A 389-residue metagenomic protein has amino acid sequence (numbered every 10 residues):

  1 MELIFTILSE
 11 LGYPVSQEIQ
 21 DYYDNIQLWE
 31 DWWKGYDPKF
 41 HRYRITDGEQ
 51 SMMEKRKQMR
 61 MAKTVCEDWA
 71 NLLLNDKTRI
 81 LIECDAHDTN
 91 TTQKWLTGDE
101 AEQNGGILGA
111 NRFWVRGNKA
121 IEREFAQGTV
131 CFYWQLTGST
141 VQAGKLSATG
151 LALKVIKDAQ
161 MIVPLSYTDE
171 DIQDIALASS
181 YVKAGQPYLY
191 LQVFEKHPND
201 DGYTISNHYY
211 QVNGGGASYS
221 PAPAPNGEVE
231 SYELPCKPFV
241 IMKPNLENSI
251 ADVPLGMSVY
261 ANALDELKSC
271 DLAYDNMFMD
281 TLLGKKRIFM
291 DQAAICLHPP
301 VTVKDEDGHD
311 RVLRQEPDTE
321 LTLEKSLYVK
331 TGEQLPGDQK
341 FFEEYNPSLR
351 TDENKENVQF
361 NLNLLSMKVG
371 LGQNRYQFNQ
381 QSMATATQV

Functional and structural regions predicted by a protein language model:
M1-Q173, K304: Extended, helix-rich architectural segments
L11, W29, N226-V229, Q373-N374: Mixed-charge (acidic/basic) macromolecular-recognition segments
W29, W69, L73, K77 (+7 more regions): Generic hydrophobic, helix-prone segments enriched in Leu/Val/Ile
L81, Y190, T204-S206, S218 (+3 more regions): Ser/Thr- (and often Asn-) enriched beta-sheet segments in non-cytosolic proteins
N118-Q127, C131-D265: Extended, regular secondary-structure scaffolds
E230-V389: Extended, charged amphipathic alpha-helical segments
